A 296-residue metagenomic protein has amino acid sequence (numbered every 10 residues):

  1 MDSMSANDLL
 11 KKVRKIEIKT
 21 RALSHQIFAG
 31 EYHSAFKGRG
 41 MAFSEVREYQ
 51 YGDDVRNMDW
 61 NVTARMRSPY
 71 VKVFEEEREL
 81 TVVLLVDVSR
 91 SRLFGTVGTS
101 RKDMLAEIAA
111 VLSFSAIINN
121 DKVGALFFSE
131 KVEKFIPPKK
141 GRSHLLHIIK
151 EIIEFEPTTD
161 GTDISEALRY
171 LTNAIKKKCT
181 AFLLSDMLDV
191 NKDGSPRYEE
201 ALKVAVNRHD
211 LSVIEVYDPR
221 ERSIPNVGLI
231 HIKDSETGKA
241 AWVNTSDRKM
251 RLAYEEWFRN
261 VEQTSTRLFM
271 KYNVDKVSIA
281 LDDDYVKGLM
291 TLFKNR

Functional and structural regions predicted by a protein language model:
M1-F36, E45, N173-K177, G194-R296: Von Willebrand factor type A / integrin I
M1-K139, T180, L184-S185, K192 (+3 more regions): An amphipathic, basic-hydrophobic helix/alpha-beta surface used to engage anionic, phosphate-rich ligands or surfaces
P69-V71, A167-Y170, Y198-E200: A generic local structural motif
R92, T96, I152-E156, N273-K276: Short amphipathic alpha-helical interaction patches enriched in hydrophobic/aromatic residues with interspersed Lys/Arg
A106, D160-I164, G194-S195, F258: A conditional alpha-helix N-cap/helix-loop micro-motif detector
I108, E166-Y170, V261: Well-ordered alpha-helical segments embedded in enzymatic catalytic cores
F135-K150, K294-N295: Short, electropositive alpha-helical surface patch
H144-C179, N191-K192, P219: Von Willebrand factor
